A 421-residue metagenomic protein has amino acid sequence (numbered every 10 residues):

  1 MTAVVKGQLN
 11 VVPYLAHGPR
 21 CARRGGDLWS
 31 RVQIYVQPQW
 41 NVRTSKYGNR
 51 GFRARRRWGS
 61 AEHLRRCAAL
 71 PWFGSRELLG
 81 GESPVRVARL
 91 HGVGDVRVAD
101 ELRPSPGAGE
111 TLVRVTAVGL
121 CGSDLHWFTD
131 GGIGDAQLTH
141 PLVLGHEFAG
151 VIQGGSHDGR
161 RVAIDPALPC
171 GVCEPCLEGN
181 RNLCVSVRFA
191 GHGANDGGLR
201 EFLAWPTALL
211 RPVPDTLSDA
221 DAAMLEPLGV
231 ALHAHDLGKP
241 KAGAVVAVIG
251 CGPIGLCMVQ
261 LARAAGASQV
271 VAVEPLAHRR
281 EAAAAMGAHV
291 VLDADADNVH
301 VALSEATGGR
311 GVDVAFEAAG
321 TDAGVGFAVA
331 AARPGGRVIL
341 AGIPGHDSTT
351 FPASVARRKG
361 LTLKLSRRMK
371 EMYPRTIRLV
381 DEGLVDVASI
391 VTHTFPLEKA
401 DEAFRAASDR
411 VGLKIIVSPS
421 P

Functional and structural regions predicted by a protein language model:
M1-Y14, P19: Extreme N-terminal basic, low-complexity initiation segments that serve as generic localization/processing leaders
L78-V87, G326-A330, K370-P421: C-terminal hydrophobic helical "lid"/dimerization subdomain of Rossmann-like NAD(P)H-dependent oxidoreductases
P104-V118, G132-E174, P214-T216: Glycine-rich beta-strand-centered segment in the early N-terminal region that forms part of a ligand/cofactor-binding
G159-R161, A208, L217-A296, V301: Mid-domain Rossmann-like dinucleotide-binding core that forms the NAD(H)/NADP(H) cofactor-binding site
C170-I249, A388: NAD(P)H dinucleotide-binding glycine-rich loop of Rossmann-like/cofactor-binding domains, especially the beta1-alpha1
G238, E281-T362, S420: Glycine-rich cofactor phosphate-binding loops and adjacent beta1-alpha1 units of small-molecule cofactor enzyme domains
